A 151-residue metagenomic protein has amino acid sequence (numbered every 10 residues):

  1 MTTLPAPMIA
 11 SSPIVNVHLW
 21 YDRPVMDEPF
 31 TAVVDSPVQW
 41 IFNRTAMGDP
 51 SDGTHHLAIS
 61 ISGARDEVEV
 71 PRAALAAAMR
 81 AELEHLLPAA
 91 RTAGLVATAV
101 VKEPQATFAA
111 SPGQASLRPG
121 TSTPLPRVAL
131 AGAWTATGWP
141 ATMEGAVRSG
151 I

Functional and structural regions predicted by a protein language model:
M1, V128, V147-R148: Residues forming the flavin
M1-A90: Mid-domain catalytic core of redox enzymes that form a hydrophobic substrate pocket/lid adjacent to a catalytic redox
I14, A89-E103: A short coil-to-beta-strand element that immediately follows conserved catalytic motifs
V17, A99, A129-A131: Hydrophobic/aromatic beta-strand patches that form the interior of the parallel beta-sheet core in alpha/beta enzyme
F42-G53, E103-L130, W134-T137: FAD-binding beta-loop-beta segment adjacent to the flavin cofactor pocket
T135-I151: A conserved FAD-binding loop/helix module that cradles the flavin
